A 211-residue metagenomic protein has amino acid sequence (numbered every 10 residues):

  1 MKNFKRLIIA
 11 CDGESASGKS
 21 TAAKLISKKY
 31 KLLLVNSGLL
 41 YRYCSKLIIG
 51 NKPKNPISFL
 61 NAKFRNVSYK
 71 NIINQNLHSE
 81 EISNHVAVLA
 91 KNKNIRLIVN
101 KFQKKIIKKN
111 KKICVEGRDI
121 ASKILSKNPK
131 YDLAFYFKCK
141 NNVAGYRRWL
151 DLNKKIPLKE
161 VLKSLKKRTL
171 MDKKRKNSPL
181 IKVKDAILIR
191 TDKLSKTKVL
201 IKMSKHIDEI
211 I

Functional and structural regions predicted by a protein language model:
K2-F4, I73, L77, K101 (+3 more regions): NTP-dependent small-molecule kinase module
I9-C11: Hydrophobic anchor at the beta1->P-loop junction of P-loop NTPases
E14-S17: ATP-binding Walker
S20: Walker A/P-loop
S27-S37, G50-P53: Post-Walker A helix-loop "phosphate-sensing" segment adjacent to the P-loop in P-loop NTPases
L39-I113, D119, I124, N142-Y146 (+2 more regions): ATP-dependent small-molecule kinase phosphotransfer cores that center on conserved nucleotide phosphate-binding segments
